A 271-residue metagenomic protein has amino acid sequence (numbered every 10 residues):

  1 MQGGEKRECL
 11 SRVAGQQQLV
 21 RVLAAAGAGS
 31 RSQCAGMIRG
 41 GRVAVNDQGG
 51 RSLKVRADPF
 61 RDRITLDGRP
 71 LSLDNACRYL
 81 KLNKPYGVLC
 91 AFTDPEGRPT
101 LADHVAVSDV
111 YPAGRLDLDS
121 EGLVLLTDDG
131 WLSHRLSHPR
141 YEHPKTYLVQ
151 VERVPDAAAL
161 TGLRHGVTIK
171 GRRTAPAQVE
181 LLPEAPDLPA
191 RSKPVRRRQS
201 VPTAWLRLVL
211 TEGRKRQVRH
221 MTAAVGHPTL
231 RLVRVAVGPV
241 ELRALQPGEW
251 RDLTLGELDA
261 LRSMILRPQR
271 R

Functional and structural regions predicted by a protein language model:
M1-D94, D259: S4-like RNA-binding module at protein N-termini
A26, R135-A159: N-terminal accessory regions of nucleic-acid-interacting proteins
Q48-V55, T174-R191, V195-R271: RNA substrate-recognition surfaces in RNA-acting enzymes
A76-R78, D119-L123, P144-T146, T203: Short, surface-exposed beta-edge/turn micro-motifs
C90-V107: A short, contiguous, amphipathic alpha-helix enriched in charged residues
E96-G97, P139-K145, I169, V225-P228: A short alpha->loop->secondary-structure connector
V107-P139: Glycine/acidic-rich beta-strand-loop module
V151-E184: Internal amphipathic helical hairpin motif
